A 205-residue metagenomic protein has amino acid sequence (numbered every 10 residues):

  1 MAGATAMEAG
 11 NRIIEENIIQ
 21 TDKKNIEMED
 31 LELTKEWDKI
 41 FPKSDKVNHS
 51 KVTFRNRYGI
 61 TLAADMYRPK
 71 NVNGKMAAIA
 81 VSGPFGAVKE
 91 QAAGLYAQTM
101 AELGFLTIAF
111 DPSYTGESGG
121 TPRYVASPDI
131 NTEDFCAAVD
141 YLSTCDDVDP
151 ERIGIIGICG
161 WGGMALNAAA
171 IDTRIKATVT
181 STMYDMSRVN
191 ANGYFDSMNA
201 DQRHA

Functional and structural regions predicted by a protein language model:
M28-G74: N-terminal cap/lid segment of alpha/beta-hydrolase-fold proteins
K75-P84: Short beta-strand element of the alpha/beta-hydrolase
G86-Q98, P112: The serine-hydrolase catalytic nucleophile loop
T99-G119: Conserved alpha/beta-hydrolase
V125-D146: Alpha/beta-hydrolase active-site loop
D147-C159: Alpha/beta-hydrolase fold nucleophile elbow
G157-N167: Glycine-rich nucleophile elbow surrounding the catalytic serine of serine-hydrolase chemistry
L166-A205: Alpha/beta-hydrolase-fold enzymes
